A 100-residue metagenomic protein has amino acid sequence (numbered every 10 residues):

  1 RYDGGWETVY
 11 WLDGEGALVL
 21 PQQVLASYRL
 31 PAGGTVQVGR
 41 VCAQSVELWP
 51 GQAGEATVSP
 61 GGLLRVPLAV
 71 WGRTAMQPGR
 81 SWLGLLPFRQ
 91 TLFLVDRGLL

Functional and structural regions predicted by a protein language model:
Y2-W6, G62: Surface-exposed beta-loop interaction hotspot
G5-W6, L48-T57, D96-L99: Short domain-boundary/entry signatures in modular proteins, especially in secreted/extracellular architectures
W11-E15, V41-C42, T57-G61, L86-R89: Short, ordered beta-strand-loop transition motifs
L12-R29, S59-A75: Short beta-strand-centered segments at strand-helix junctions
Q22, R40, W49-G51, L68 (+2 more regions): Residue-level recognition of conserved beta-strand positions in structured domain cores
L25-A26, A43, A53, W71 (+2 more regions): Residue-level signature for short turns and capping positions that connect secondary-structure elements
R29-E47, A75-L94: A short beta-strand-loop micro-motif that forms or neighbors metal/cofactor- and ligand-binding patches at active-site
